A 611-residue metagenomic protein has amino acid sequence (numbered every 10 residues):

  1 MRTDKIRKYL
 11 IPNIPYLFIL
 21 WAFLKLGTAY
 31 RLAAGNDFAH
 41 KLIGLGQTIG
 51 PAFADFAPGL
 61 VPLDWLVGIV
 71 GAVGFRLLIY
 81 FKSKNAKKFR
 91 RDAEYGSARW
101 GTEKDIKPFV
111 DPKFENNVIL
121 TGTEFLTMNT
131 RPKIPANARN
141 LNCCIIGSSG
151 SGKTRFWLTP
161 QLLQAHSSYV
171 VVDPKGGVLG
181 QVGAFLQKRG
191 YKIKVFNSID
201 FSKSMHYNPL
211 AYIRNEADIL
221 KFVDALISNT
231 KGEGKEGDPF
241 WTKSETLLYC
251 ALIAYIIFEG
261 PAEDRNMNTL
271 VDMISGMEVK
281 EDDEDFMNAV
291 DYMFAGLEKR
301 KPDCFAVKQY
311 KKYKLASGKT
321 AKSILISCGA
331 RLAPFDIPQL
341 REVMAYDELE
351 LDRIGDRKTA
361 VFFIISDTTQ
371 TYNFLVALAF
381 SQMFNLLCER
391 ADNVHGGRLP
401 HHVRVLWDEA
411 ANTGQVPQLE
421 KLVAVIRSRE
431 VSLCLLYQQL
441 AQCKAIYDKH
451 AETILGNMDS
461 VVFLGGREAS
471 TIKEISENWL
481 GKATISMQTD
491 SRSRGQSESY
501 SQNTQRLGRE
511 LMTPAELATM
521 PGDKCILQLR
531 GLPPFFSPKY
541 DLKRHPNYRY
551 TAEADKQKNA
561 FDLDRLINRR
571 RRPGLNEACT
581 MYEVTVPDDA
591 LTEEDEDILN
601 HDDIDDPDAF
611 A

Functional and structural regions predicted by a protein language model:
M1-S151, R155-L158, S202, R492 (+1 more regions): Basic- and hydrophobic-enriched, low-structure N-terminal and domain-boundary segments that flank ATP-binding catalytic
K5, I14-L17, W21-K41, E94-T121 (+9 more regions): A broadly tuned "polar low-complexity/structure-edge" signature
K25-T28, R139-V431, I446-K449, G456 (+3 more regions): P-loop NTPase motor domains
T48, A52-D55, L63-V118, E216-L226 (+4 more regions): Short alpha-helical interface patches
T102-F109, T123-P135, R155-F156, T320-I326 (+6 more regions): A broad, low-specificity signal for short, low-complexity segments enriched in glycine/proline and polar/charged
N117-N129, K133-N137, G147, Y207 (+7 more regions): Generic preference for hydrophobic/aromatic residues in regular secondary structure cores
V423-I526: Conserved ATP-driven motor cores of ASCE-family P-loop NTPases powering translocation/secretion/packaging/pilus
